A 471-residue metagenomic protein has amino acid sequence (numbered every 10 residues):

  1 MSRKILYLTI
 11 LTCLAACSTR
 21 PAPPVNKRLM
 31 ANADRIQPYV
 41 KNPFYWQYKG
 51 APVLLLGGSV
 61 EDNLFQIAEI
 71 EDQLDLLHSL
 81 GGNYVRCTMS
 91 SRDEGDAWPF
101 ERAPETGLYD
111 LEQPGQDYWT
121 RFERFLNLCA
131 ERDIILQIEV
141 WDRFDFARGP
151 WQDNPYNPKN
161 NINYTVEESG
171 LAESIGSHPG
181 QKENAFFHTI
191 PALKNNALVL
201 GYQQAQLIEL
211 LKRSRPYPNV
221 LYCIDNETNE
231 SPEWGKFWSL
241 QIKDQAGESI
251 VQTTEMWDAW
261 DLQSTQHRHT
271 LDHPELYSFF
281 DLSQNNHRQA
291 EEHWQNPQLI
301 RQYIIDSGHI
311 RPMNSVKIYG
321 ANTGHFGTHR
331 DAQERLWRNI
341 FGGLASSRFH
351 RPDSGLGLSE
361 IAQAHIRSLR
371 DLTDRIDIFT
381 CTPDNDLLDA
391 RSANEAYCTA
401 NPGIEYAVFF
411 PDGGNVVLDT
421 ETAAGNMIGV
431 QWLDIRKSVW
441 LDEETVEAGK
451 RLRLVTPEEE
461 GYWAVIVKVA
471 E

Functional and structural regions predicted by a protein language model:
R3-L8: Sec-dependent signal peptide recognition, specifically the positively charged N-region followed immediately by
L11-T12: Short, linear, compositionally biased motifs with a strong N-terminal bias
A15-A16: C-terminal motif of bacterial Sec signal peptides marking the signal peptidase cleavage site
P21-N26: Short, low-complexity, disordered segments immediately C-terminal to signal peptides in bacterial exported proteins
K27, G320-T323, T328-E444, V455-E471: Aromatic- and carboxylate-lined catalytic core of secreted/periplasmic carbohydrate-active enzymes
R28, A33-Y277, R288-A290: Active-site mouth of glycoside hydrolases
Y202-A205, P216-Q363, T399: Extracellular glycoside hydrolase catalytic/binding regions
